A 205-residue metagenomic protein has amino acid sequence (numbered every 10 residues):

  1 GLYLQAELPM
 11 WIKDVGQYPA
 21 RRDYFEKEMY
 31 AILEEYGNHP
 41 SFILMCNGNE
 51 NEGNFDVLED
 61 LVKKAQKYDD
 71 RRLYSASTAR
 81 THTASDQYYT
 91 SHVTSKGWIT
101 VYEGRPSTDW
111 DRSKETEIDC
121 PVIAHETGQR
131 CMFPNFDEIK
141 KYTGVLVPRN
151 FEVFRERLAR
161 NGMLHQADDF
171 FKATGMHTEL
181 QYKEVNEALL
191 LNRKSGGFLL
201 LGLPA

Functional and structural regions predicted by a protein language model:
G1-D86, E117: Active-site mouth of glycoside hydrolases
R21-D23, T100-Y102, M176: Short, flexible loop segments at the rims of nucleotide/cofactor-binding pockets, characterized by
Y24-F25, K63-K67, V93-K96, K141-L146: Short, low-complexity, polar/charged sequence segments that are solvent-exposed and flexible
M45, P106-A205: Substrate-binding clefts and catalytic carboxylate motifs of secreted carbohydrate-active enzymes
G53-Q66, A79-E117, M132-F136, L190-N192 (+1 more regions): Substrate-binding cleft/loops of secretory-pathway carbohydrate-active enzymes
R71, S85-D86, I99, F151 (+2 more regions): Generic intrinsically disordered, low-complexity segments enriched for polar/acidic and small residues
